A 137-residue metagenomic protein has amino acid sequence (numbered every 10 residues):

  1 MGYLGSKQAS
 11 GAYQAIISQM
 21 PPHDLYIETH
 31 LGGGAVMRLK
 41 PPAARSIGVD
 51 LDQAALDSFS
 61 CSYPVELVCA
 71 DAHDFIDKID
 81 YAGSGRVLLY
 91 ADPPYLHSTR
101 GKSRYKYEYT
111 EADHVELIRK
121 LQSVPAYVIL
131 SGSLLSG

Functional and structural regions predicted by a protein language model:
M1-G137: Class I S-adenosyl-L-methionine-dependent methyltransferase catalytic core
